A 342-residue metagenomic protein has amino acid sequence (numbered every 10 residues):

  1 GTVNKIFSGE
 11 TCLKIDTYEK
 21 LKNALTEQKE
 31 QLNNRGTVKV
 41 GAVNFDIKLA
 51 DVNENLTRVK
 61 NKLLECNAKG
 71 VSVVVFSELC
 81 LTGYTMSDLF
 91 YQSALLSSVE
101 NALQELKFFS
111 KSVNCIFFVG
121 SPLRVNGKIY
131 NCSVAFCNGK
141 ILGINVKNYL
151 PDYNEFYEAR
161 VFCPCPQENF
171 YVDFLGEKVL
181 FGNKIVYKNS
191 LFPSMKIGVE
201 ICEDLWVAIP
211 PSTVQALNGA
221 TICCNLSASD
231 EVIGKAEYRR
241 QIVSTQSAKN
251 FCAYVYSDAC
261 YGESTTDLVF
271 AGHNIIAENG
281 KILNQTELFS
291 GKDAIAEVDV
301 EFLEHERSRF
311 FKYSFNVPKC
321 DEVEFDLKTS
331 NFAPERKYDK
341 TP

Functional and structural regions predicted by a protein language model:
G1-L13: Recognition helix of helix-turn-helix/homeodomain-like DNA-binding domains that insert into the DNA major groove
I15-E30: DNA major-groove recognition helix of helix-turn-helix/homeodomain DNA-binding modules
L32-P342: Enzyme catalytic cores with a strong preference for nitrogen-chemistry domains
